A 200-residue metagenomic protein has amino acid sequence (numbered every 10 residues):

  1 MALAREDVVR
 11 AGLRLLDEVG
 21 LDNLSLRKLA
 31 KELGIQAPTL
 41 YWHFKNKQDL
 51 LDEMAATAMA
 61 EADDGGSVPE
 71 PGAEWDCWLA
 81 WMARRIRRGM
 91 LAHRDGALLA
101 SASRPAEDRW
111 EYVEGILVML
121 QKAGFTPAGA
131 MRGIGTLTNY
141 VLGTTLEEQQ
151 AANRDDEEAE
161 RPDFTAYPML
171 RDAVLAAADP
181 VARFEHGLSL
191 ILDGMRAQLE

Functional and structural regions predicted by a protein language model:
M1-E6, R27, E200: Actinobacteria-biased recognition of intrinsically disordered, low-complexity terminal regions
D7, A11, L15-E53: Helix-turn-helix
T57-E61: Short, basic, alpha-helical segments at the C-terminal edge of helix-turn-helix-like DNA-binding modules
D64-W110, I134: Hydrophobic alpha-helical connector segments
W81-M82, A100-T136, L142, D156-A166: Amphipathic alpha-helical packing segments from all-alpha helical-bundle domains
K122, Q150-E200: C-terminal peripheral helix-coil segments that are non-catalytic and often amphipathic
